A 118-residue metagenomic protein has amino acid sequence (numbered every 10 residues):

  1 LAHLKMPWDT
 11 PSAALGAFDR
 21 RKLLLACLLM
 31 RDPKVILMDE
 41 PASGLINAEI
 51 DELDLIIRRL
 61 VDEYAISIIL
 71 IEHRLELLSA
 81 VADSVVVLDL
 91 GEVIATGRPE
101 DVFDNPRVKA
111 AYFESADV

Functional and structural regions predicted by a protein language model:
L1-V118: Glycine-rich phosphate-binding loops of nucleotide-dependent enzymes
